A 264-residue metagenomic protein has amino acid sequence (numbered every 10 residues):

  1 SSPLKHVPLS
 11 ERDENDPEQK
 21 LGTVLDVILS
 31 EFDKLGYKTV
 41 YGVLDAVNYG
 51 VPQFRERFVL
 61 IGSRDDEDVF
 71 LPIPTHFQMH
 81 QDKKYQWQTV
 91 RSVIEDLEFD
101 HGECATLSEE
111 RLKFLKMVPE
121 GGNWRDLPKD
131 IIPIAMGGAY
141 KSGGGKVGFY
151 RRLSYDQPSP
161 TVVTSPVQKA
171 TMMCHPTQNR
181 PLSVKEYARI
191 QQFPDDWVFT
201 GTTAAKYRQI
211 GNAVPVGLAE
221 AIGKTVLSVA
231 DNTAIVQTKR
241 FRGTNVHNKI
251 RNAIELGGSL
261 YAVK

Functional and structural regions predicted by a protein language model:
S1, G42-Y49: Acidic carboxylate-rich catalytic motifs and surrounding loops in phosphoryl-/glycosyl-chemistry enzymes
S1-D33: A mobile, often basic/glycine-rich helix-loop segment that functions as the active-site lid/recognition loop
S10-E14, S30-Y41, Q53, R57-K264: S-adenosyl-L-methionine-dependent DNA methyltransferase catalytic core
